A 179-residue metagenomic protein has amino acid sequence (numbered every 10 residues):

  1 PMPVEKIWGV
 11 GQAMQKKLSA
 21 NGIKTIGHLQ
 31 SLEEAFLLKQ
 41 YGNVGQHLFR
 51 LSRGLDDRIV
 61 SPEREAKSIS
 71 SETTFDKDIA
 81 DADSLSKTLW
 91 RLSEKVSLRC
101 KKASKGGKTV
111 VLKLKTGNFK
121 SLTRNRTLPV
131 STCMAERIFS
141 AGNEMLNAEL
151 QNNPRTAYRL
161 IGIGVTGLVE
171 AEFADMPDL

Functional and structural regions predicted by a protein language model:
P1-E5: Long, highly charged, low-complexity intrinsically disordered interaction regions that mediate electrostatic DNA/RNA
M14-L160, L168-D178: DNA-contacting surface of Y-family translesion DNA polymerases
